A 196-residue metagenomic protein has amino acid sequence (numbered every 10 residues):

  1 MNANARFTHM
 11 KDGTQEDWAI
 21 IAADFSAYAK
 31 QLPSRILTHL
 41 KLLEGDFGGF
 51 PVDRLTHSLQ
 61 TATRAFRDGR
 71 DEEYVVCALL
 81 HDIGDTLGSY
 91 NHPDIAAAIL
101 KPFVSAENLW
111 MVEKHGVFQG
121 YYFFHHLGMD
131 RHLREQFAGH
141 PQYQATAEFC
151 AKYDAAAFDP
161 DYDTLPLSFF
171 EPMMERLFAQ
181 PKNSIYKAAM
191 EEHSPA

Functional and structural regions predicted by a protein language model:
M1-L79, I83-A196: Metal-dependent phosphohydrolase cores
